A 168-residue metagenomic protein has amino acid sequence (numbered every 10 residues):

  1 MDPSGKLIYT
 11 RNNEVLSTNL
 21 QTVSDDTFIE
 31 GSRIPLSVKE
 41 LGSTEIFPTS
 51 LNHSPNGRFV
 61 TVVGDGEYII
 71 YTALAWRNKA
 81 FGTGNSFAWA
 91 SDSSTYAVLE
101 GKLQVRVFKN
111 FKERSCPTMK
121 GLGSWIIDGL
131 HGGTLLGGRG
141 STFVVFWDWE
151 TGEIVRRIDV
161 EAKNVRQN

Functional and structural regions predicted by a protein language model:
M1-N168: WD40-like beta-propeller blades
